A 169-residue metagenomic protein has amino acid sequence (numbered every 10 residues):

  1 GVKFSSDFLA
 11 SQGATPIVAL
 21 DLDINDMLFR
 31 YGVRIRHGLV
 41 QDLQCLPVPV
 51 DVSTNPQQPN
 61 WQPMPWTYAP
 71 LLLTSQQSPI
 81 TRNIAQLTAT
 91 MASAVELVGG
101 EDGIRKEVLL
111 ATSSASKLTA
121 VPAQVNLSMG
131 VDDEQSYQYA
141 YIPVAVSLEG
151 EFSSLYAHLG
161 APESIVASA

Functional and structural regions predicted by a protein language model:
G1-A169: Acidic, S/T/G-rich, low-cysteine, solvent-exposed domains in lumenal/extracellular/periplasmic regions of secretory
